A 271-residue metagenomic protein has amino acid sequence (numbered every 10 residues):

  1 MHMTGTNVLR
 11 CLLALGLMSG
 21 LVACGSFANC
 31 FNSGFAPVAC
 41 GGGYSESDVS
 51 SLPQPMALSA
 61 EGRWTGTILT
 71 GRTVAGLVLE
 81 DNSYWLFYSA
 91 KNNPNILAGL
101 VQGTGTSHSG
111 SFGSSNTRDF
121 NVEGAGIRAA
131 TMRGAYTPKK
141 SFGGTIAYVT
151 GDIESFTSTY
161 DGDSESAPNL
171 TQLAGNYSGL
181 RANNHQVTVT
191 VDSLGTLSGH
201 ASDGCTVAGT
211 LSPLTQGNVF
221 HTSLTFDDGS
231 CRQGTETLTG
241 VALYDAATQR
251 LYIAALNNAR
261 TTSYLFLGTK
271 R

Functional and structural regions predicted by a protein language model:
H2-L12: Bacterial N-terminal signal peptides that target proteins for export
G20-A23: C-terminal motif of bacterial Sec signal peptides marking the signal peptidase cleavage site
G25-F31: Bacterial signal peptide processing site
C40-A75, S141-H185, Y252, F266-T269: Tryptophan-anchored aromatic micro-motifs
R63-S111, G179-G229: N-terminal glycine/threonine-rich, aromatic-flanked beta-hairpin/loop signature
G76, G103-T106, R133-Y136, A208-T215 (+2 more regions): Extended lipid/amphipathic-ligand handling interfaces
G113-A130, V219-G240: An anionic, turn-rich surface loop/hairpin at beta-sheet edges that serves as a generic interaction/coordination patch
R232-R271: Hydrophilic extracytoplasmic domains
